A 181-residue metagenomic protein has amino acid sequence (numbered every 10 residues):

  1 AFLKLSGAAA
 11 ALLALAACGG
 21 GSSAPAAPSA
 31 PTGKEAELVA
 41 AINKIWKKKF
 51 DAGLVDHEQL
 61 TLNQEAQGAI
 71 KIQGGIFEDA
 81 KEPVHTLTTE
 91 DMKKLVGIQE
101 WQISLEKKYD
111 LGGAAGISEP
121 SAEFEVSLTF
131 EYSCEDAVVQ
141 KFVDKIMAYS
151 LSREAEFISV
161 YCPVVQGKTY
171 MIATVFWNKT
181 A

Functional and structural regions predicted by a protein language model:
A1-L13: N-terminal secretory signal peptides and thylakoid transit peptides that target proteins across membranes
F2, I45, F176-W177: Generic N-terminal leader/processing signal
A9, Q73, F77, I146-Y149: Alpha-helix boundary/capping residues
A16-A17: C-terminal motif of bacterial Sec signal peptides marking the signal peptidase cleavage site
G20: Short, conserved catalytic or interaction motifs in soluble domains
S23-P28, F176-T180: Protruding loop/beta-arch "assembly-hinge" segments enriched in small, turn-prone residues
A26-I103, E156: Short, well-ordered surface patches within globular domains
M92-A181: A well-ordered secondary-structure block
